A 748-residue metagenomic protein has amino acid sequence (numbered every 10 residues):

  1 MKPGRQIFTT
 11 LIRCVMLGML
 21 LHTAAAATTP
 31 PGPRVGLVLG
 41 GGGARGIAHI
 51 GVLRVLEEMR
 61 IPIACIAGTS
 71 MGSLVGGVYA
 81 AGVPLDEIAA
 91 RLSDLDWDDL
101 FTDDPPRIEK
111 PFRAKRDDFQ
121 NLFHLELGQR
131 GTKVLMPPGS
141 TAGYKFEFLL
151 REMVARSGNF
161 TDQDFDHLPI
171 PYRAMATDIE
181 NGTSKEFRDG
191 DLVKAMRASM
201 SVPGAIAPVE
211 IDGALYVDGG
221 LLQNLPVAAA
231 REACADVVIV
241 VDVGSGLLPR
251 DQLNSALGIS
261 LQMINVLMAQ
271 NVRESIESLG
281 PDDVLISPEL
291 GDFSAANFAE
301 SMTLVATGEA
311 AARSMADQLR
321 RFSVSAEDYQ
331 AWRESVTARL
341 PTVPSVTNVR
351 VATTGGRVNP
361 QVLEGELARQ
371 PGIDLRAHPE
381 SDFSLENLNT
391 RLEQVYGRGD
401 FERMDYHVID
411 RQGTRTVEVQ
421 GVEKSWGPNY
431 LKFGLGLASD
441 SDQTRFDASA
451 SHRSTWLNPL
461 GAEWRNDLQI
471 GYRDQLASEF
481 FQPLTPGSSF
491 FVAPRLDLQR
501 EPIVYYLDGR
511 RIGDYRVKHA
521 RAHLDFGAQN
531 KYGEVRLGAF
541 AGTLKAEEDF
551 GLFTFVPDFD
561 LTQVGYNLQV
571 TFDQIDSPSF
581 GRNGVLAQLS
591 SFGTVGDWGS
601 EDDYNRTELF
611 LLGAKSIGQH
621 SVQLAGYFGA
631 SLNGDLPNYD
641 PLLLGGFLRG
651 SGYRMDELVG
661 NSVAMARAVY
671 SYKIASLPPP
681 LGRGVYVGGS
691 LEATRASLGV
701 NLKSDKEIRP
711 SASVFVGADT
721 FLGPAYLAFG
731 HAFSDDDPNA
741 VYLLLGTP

Functional and structural regions predicted by a protein language model:
M1-T9: N-terminal secretory signal peptides that target proteins for export/translocation
L11-T23: Bacterial N-terminal signal peptides
A26-T69, G77-E393, G397-I409, K424: Patatin-like phospholipase
L248-R250, R320-T337, G542, G584-A587 (+2 more regions): Acidic/histidine-enriched alpha-helical segments
S381, L385-I575, L642-L648, E657-G660 (+1 more regions): Gram-negative/organellar outer-membrane beta-barrel architecture
T416-E418, Y430-D440, L552-F555, Q563-L691 (+2 more regions): C-terminal outer-membrane beta-barrel translocator/porin domains of Gram-negative envelope proteins and their
F433-L437, A448-A450, N466-I470, P494-R500 (+9 more regions): Transmembrane beta-barrel strands of outer-membrane/channel proteins
